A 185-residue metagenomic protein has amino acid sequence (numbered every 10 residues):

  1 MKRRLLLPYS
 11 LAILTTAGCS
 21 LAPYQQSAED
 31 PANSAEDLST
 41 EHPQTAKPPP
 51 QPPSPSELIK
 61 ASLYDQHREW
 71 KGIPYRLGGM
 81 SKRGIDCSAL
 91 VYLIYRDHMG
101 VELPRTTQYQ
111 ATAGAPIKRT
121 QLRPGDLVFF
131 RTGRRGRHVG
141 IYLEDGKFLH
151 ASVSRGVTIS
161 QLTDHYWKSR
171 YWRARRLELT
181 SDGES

Functional and structural regions predicted by a protein language model:
M1-P8: Bacterial N-terminal signal peptides that target proteins for export
T15-G18: C-terminal motif of bacterial Sec signal peptides marking the signal peptidase cleavage site
S20-N33, P50-P52, G136, L143-S185: Aromatic- and glycine-rich peptidoglycan recognition patches
A22-Q66: Post-signal peptide N-terminal segment of mature Sec-exported envelope proteins
I73-P124: Catalytic cysteine-centered active-site loop
G125-D126, G146: Structural motif
